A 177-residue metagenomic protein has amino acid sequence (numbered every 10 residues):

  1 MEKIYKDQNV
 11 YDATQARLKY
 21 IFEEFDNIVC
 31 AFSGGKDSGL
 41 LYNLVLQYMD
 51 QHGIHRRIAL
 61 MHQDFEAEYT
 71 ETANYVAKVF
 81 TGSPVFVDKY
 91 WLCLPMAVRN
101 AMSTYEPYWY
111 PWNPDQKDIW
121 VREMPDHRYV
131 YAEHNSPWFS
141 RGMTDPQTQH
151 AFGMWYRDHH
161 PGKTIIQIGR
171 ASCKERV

Functional and structural regions predicted by a protein language model:
M1-V177: ATP-dependent adenylation/nucleotidyltransferase module used to activate substrates
